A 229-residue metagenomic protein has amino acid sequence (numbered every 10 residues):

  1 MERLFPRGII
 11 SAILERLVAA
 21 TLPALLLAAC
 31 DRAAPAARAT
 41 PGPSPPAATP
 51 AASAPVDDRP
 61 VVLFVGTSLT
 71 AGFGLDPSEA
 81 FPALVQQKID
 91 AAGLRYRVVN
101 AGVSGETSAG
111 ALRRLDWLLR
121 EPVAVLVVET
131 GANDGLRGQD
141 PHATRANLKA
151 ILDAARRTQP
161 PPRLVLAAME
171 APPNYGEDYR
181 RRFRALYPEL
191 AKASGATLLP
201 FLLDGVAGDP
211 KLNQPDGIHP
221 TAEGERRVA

Functional and structural regions predicted by a protein language model:
M1-A28: Sec-dependent bacterial lipoprotein signal peptides
L26, V99, V165: Conserved Rossmann-like nucleotide-binding pocket used by diverse enzymes that bind dinucleotide cofactors
C30-A33: Bacterial signal peptide processing site
P41-S104, R114-P122: Serine-esterase "nucleophile elbow" of acetyl-processing enzymes
L94, G110-A229: Alpha-helical cap/lid subdomain in secreted, periplasmic, or secretory-pathway luminal O-acyl-processing enzymes
G105-A109: Acidic-and-aromatic substrate-binding clefts and catalytic sites of carbohydrate-active enzymes
